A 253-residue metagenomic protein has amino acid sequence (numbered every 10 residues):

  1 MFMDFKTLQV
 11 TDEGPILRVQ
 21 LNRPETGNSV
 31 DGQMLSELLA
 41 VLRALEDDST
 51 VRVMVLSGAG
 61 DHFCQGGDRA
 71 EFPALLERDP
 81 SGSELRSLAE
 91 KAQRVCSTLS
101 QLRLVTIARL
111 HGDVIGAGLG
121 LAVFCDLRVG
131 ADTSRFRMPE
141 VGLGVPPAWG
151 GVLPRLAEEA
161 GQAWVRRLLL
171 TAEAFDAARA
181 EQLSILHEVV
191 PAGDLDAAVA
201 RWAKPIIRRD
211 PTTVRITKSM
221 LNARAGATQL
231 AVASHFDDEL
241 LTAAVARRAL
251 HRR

Functional and structural regions predicted by a protein language model:
M1-A59: Conserved CoA-thioester-binding segment of acyl-CoA-metabolizing enzymes
M1-L17, A172-A178, G193, A197 (+1 more regions): C-terminal alpha-helix plus adjacent terminal tail
V19, L56, D68, L121-V123 (+3 more regions): Hydrophobic/aromatic residues within transmembrane alpha-helices of multi-pass small-molecule transporters
G58-V95, G142-G144, T228: Glycine- (often His-adjacent) and acidic-residue-rich active-site loop that binds/positions the CoA thioester
V95, L99, I115-L169, A198 (+1 more regions): CoA-thioester-processing core
L104-D113: A short, small-residue-rich loop immediately preceding and capping a beta-strand
L127, R167, T171-E173, R179 (+2 more regions): Well-ordered beta-strand positions
V129-G130, E188-L195: Short acidic-hydrophobic, aromatic-tinged amphipathic segments that line or gate anion-handling sites
